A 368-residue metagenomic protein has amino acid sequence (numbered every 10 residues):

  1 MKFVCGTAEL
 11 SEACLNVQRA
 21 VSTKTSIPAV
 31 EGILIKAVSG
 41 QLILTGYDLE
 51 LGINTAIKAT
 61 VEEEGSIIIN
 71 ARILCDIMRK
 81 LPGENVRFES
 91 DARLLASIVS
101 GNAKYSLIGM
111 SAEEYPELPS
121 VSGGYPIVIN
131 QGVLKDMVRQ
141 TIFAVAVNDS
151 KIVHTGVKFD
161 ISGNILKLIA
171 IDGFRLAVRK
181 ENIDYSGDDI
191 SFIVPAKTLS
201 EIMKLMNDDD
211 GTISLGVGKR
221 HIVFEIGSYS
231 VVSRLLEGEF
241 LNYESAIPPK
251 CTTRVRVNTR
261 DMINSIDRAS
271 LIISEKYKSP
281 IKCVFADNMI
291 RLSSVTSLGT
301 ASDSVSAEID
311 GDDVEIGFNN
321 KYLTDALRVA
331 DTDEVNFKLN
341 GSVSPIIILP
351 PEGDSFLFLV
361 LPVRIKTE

Functional and structural regions predicted by a protein language model:
M1-E368: Structural preference for solvent-exposed beta-strand-turn elements and adjacent flexible terminal/loop segments within
